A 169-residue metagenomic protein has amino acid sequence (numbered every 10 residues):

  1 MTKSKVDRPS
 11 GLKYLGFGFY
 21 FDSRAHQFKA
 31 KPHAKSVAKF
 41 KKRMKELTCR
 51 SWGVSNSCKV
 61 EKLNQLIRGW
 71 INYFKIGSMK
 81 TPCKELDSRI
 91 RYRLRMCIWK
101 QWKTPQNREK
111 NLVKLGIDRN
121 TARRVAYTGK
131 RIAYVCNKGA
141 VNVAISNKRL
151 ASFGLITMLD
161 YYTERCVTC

Functional and structural regions predicted by a protein language model:
M1-C169: Non-catalytic terminal/accessory segments
